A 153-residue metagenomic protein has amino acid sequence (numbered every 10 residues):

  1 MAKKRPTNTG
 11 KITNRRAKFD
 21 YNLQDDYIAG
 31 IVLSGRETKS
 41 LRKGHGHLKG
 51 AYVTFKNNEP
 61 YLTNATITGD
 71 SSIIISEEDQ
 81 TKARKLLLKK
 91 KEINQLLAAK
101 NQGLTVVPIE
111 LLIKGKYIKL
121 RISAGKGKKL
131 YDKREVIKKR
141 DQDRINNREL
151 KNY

Functional and structural regions predicted by a protein language model:
M1-S34, K138-Y153: Intrinsically disordered, Lys/Arg-rich N-terminal extensions and targeting peptides of nucleic-acid-associated proteins
N8-F19, A83-K100: A short, contiguous, amphipathic alpha-helix enriched in charged residues
K18-K49, V53-T54, Y61, T66: N-terminal first-folded block
Q24, H45-G46, D79, Q102-L104: Short solvent-exposed loop/turn micro-motifs enriched in small/polar/acidic residues
R42, L97, N101, L150-K151: Signal for well-folded cores of large energy- and translation-related assemblies
K56-K91: Helix-adjacent hinge/juxtasegments
T81, L88-N94, G127-Y153: C-terminal end-helix/capping segment
L87-S123, G127-K129: Beta-rich strand-turn-strand
